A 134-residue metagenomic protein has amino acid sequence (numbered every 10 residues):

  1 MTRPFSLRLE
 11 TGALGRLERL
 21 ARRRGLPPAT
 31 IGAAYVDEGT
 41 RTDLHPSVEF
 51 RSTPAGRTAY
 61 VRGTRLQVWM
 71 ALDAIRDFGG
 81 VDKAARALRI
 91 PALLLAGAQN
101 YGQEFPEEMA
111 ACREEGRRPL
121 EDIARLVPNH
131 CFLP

Functional and structural regions predicted by a protein language model:
M1, T42-L66: Short, Lys/Arg-enriched anionic-surface-contact patches
L7-L9, L17, G25-D37: Short amphipathic alpha-helical segments
L20, K83-R86: Short alpha-helical "recognition helix" segments of helix-turn-helix
L26-P27, R86-G97: Short, basic interhelical loop/turn and adjoining N-cap of the next helix at nucleic-acid- or acidic-partner-contacting
T40-L44, A96-C112: Short, solvent-exposed alpha-helical "recognition" segments
P46-F50, E107-L120: Short Lys/Arg-enriched helix C-cap and helix-to-coil transition segments that create basic nucleic-acid-contact patches
P54-R65, R113-P134: Intrinsically disordered, low-complexity basic tails/linkers immediately adjacent to helix-turn-helix/homeobox/MYB/SANT
T64-G79: Short, amphipathic alpha-helical "recognition" segments used to contact nucleic acids or chromatin
